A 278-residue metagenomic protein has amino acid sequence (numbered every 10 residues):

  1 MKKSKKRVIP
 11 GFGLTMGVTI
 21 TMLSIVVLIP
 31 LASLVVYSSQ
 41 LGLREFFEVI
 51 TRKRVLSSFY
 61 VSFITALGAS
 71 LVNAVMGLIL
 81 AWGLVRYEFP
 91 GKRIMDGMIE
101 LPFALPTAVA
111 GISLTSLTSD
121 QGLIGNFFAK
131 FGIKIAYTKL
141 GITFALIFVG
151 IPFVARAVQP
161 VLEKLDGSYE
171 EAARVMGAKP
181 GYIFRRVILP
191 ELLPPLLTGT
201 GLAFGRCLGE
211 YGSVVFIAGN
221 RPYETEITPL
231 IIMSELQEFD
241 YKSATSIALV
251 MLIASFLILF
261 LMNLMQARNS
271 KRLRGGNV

Functional and structural regions predicted by a protein language model:
K2-K5, L43-T51, L56, G91-K92 (+3 more regions): Membrane-interfacial helix termini and adjacent extracytoplasmic/periplasmic loops of multi-pass transporters
K2-V8, G68-I99, I112, S116 (+2 more regions): Transmembrane-helix boundary motif in ABC transporter permease subunits
K6-I9, G13, V36-L71, R86-Y87 (+1 more regions): Periplasmic/extracellular loop-to-transmembrane helix junction in inner-membrane transport proteins
R7-F12, F46, K53, Y211-M265: Interhelical loop and adjacent transmembrane-helix boundary motif in polytopic membrane transport permeases
L14-V18, V26-I29, S33, G91 (+4 more regions): C-terminal transmembrane helix and the adjacent membrane-cytosol boundary/short C-terminal tail of inner/organellar
G17-M22, L71, L101, F148-D166 (+2 more regions): Transmembrane alpha-helices
I25, Y60, I64-M76, L80 (+5 more regions): Hydrophobic alpha-helical transmembrane segments of multipass integral membrane proteins, especially permease/channel
A104-G111: Transmembrane alpha-helices and adjacent helix-loop boundaries
